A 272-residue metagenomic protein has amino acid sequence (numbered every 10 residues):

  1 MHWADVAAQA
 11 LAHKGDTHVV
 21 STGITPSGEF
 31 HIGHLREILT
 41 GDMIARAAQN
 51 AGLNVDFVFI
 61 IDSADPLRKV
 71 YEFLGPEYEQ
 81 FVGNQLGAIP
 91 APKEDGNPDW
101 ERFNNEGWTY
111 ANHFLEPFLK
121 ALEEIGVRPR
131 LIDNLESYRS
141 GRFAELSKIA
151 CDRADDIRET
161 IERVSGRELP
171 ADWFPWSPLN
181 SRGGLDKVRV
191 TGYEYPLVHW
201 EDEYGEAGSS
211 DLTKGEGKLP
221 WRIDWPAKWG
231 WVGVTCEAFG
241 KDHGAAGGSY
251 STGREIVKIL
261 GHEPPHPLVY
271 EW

Functional and structural regions predicted by a protein language model:
M1-I24, R153-W272: Alpha-helical recognition segments enriched in aromatics with Gly/Pro capping that present substrate-recognition
M1-R158, G247, G253-E255, L260-G261: N-terminal Rossmann-like or analogous alpha/beta NTP/dinucleotide-binding catalytic cores that position adenine
